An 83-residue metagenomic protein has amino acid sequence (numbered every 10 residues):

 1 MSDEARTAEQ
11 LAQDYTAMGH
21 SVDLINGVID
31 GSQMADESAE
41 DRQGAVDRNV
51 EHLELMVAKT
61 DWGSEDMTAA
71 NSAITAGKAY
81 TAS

Functional and structural regions predicted by a protein language model:
M1-T7, A79-S83: Short intrinsically disordered terminal tails
D3-A35: N-terminal acidic leader/helix
Q10, E37, D41, S72-T75: Short stretches within intrinsically disordered, low-complexity N-terminal or propeptide regions
D14-I25, D41-L53: Short amphipathic alpha-helical heptad-repeat segments
N26-I29, V57, K78-A82: A structural signal for well-ordered alpha-helices, especially hydrophobic packing surfaces of coiled-coils
D30-G44, A58-T68: Charged, low-complexity interaction regions
S32-Q33, V50, E54, D61 (+1 more regions): N-terminal regions of proteins, emphasizing targeting and processing segments when present
W62-S83: Repeat-associated, polar segments at repeat-unit boundaries in modular proteins
